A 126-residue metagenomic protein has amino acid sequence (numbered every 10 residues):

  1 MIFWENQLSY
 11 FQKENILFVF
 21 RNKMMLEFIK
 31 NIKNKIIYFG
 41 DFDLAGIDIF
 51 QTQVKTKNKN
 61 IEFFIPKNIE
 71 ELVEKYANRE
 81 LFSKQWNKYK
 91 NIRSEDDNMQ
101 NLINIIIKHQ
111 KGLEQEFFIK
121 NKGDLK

Functional and structural regions predicted by a protein language model:
M1-I36, A45, E62-E71: Acidic, glycine-rich catalytic loops of TOPRIM or P-loop NTPase phosphate-binding modules used across DNA replication
I36-D41, Q53: Conserved catalytic-core segments centered on acid/base and nucleophilic motifs
D41-D48, K90-D96: Short, basic, helix/turn surface patches
I49-K57: Short, aromatic/basic amphipathic alpha-helical patches
I65-K126: Long, charge-rich alpha-helical interaction segments
